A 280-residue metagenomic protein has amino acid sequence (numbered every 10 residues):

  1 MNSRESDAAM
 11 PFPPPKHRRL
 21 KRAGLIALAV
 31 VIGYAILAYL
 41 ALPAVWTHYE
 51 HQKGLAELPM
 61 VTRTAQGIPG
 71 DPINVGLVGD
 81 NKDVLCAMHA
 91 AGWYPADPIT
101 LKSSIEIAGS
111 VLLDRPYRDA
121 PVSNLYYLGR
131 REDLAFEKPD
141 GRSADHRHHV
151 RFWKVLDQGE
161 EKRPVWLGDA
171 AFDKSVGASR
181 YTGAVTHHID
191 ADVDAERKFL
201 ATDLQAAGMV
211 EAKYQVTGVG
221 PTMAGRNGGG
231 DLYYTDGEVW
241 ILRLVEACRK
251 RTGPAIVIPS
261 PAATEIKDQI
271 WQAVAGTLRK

Functional and structural regions predicted by a protein language model:
M1-A23: N-terminal Lys/Arg-rich, disordered targeting/topogenic segments
R22-A44: Hydrophobic membrane-insertion alpha-helices, especially the h-region of bacterial N-terminal signal peptides
A27, V31, D71-V78, R142 (+2 more regions): Short, charged/polar micro-motifs that form catalytic or ligand-binding hotspots
I32-Y39, A56-L58, S110-R115: A broad, low-specificity signal for short, low-complexity segments enriched in glycine/proline and polar/charged
A44-A65: Compositionally biased P/S/T/G-rich terminal and signal peptide-adjacent segments that lie outside catalytic cores
P59-L85: Terminal, regulation- and interaction-focused segments at domain boundaries
G76-Y117: Extracytoplasmic/periplasmic/luminal assembly and interaction segments in envelope/secretory/respiratory proteins
I107-R279: A cross-kingdom signal targeting lumenal/periplasmic-facing segments of multi-pass membrane and secretory-pathway
